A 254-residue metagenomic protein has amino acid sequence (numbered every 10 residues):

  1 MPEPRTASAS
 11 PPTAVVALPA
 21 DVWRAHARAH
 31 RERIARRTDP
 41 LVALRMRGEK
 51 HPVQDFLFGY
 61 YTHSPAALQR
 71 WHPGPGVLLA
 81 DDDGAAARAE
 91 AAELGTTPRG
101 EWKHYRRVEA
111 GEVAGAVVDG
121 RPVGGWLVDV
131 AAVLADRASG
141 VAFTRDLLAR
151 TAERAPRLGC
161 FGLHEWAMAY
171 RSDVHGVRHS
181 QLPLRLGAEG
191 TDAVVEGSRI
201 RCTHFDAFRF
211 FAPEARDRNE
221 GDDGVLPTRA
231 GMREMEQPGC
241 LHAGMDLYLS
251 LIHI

Functional and structural regions predicted by a protein language model:
M1, M46, M168, M232-M235 (+1 more regions): Detector for methionine-enriched segments
P2-L147: Active-site acidic/histidine clusters and adjacent loop/turn architecture that either coordinate catalytic ions
Y60-Y61, Y105, E165, Y170 (+1 more regions): Sequence-level detector for tyrosine residue identity
G125-G231: A contiguous catalytic/ligand-binding core that recognizes phosphate-bearing ligands
V225-R229, M235-S250: Extended serine/threonine-enriched, polar tracts that run as long, contiguous segments within proteins
I252-I254: Conserved small/polar residues in nucleotide/adenosyl-binding loops
